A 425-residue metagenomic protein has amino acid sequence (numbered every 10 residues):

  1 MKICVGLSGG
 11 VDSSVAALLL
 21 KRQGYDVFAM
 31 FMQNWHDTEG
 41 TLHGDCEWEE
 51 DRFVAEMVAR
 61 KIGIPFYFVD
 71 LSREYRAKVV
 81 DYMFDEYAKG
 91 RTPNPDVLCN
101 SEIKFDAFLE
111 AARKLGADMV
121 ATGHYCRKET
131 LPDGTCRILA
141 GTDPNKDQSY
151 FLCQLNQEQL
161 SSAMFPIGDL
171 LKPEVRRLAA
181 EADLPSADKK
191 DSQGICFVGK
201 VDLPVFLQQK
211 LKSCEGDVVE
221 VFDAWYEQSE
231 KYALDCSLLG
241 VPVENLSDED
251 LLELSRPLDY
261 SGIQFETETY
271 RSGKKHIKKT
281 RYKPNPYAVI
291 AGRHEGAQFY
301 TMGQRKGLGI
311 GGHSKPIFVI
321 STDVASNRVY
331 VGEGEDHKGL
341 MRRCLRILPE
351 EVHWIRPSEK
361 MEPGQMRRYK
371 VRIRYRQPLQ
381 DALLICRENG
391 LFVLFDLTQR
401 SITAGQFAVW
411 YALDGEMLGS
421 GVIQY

Functional and structural regions predicted by a protein language model:
M1-Q154, M164, K172-E181, L246 (+2 more regions): ATP-dependent adenylation/nucleotidyltransferase module used to activate substrates
A121-C126, R137-Y425: AMP-forming adenylation/ATP pyrophosphatase catalytic core
